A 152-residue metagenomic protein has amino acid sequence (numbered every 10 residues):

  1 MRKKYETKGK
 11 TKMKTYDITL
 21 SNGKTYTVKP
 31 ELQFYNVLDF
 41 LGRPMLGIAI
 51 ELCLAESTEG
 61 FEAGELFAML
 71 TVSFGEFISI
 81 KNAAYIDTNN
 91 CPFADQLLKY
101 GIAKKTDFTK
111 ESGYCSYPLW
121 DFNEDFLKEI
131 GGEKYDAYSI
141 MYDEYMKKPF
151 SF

Functional and structural regions predicted by a protein language model:
M1-K12: Short, Lys/Arg-enriched N-terminal segments with co-localized hydrophobic residues within the first ~10-30 amino acids
M13-T27: Glycine-rich short-loop/terminal segments
V28-K29, V37-F40, T58, E62 (+1 more regions): Hydrophobic core positions in small helical hairpin nucleic-acid-binding modules
L32: Catalytic phosphate/metal-binding cores of nucleic-acid and nucleotide-processing enzymes, i.e., regions that mediate
F40, P44-G47: Short, surface-exposed binding/anchoring microloops in extracellular/periplasmic proteins
A49-G101: Acidic, aromatic-enriched beta-alpha/helix-loop junctions
D87-Y138: Short, compact, well-ordered microdomains
A137-F152: Short, cationic low-complexity segments
